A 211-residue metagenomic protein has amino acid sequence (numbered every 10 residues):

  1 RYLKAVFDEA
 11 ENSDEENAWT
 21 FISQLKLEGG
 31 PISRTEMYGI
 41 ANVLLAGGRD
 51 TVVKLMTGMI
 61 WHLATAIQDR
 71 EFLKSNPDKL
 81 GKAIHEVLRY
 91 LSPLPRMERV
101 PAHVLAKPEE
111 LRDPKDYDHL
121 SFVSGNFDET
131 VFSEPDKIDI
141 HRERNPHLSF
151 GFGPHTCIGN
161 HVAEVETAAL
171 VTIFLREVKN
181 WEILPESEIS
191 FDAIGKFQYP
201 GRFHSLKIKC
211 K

Functional and structural regions predicted by a protein language model:
R1-K211: Cytochrome P450
